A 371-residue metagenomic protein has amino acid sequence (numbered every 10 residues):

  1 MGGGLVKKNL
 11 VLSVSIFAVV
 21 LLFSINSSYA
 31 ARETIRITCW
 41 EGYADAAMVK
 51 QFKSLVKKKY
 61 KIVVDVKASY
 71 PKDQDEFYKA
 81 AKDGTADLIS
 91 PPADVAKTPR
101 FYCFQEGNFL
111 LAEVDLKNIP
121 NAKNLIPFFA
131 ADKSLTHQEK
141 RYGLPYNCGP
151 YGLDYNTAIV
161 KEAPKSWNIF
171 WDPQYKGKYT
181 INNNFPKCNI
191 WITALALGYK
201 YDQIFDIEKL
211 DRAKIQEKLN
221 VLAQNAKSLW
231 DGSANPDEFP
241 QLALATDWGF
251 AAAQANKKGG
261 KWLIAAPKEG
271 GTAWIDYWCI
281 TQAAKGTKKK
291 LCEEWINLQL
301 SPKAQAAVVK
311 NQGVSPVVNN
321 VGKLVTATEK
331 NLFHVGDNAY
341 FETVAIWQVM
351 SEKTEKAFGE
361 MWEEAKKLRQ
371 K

Functional and structural regions predicted by a protein language model:
A31-C103: Early extracytoplasmic/lumenal segment of secretory-pathway proteins
A44-A46, S90-P236: Extracytoplasmic ligand-binding site segments that recognize negatively charged/polar headgroups
D94-F101, L244-K261: A ligand-binding cleft/hinge motif common to bilobed small-molecule-binding domains
L110-K123, G143, G260-T272, Q282-A284: Short beta-strand->loop
G152-I159, A194-L195, I275-K288, A307-N311: A bilobed periplasmic-binding-protein/Venus flytrap-type ligand-binding module shared by bacterial periplasmic
K178-C188, L298-G322: Periplasmic-binding protein-like
D211-L222, K258-Q282: Periplasmic-binding protein-like
A306-K371: C-terminal capping/gating helix-and-loop segments adjacent to ligand/active sites or protein-protein/ligand interfaces
